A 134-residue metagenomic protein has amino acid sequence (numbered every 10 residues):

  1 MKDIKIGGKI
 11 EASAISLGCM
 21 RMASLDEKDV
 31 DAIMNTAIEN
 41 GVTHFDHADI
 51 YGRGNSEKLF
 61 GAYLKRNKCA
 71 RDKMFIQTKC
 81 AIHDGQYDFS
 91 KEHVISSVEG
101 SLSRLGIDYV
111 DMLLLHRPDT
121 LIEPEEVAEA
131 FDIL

Functional and structural regions predicted by a protein language model:
M1-M74: N-terminal binding-site loop/beta-alpha segment at the start of enzyme catalytic domains that lines or forms
L17, M74-I76, S101, V110: Structural signal for hydrophobic
M20-M22, A48-Y51, K79-H83, L115-P118: Active-site beta-loop-alpha junctions enriched in small/polar residues
H44-H47, Q77, Y109, L114: Generic enzyme active-site microenvironment
L64, C80, F131-L134: Hydrophobic positions in alpha-helices of CheY-like receiver
N67-E92, H116: Structural motif corresponding to the early beta-alpha repeats
G85-L134: Glycine/proline-rich, positively charged, aromatic-decorated active-site loop/lid region on the catalytic face
